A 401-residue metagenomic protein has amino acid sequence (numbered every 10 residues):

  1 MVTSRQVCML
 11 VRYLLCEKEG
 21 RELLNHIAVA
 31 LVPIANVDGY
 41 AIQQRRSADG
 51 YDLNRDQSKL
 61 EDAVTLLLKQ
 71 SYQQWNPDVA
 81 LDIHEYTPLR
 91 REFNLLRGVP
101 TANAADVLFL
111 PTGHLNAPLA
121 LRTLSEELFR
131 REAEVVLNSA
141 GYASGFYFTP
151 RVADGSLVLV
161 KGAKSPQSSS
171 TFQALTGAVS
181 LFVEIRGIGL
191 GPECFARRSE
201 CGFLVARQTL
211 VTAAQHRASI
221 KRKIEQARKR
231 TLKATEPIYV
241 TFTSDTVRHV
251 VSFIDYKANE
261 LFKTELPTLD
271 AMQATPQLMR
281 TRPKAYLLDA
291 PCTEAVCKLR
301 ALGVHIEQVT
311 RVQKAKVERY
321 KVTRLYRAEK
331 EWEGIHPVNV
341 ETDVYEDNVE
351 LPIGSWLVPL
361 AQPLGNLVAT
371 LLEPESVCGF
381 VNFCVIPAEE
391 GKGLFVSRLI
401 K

Functional and structural regions predicted by a protein language model:
M1-K401: Structured catalytic-domain cores with a bias toward divalent-metal coordination
